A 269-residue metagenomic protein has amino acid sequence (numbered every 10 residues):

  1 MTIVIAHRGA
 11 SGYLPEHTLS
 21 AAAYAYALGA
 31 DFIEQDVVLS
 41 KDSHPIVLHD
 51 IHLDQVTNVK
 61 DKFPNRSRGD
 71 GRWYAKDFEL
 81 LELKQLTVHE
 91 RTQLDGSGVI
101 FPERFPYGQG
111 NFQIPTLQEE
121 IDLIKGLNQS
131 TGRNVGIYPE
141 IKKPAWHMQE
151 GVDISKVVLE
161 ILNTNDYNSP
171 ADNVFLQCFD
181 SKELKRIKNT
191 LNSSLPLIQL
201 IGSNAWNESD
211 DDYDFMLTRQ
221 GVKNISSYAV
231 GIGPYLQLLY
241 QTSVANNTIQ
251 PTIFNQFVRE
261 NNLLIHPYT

Functional and structural regions predicted by a protein language model:
M1-T269: Phosphate-group recognition and catalysis centered on beta-loop-alpha active-site segments
